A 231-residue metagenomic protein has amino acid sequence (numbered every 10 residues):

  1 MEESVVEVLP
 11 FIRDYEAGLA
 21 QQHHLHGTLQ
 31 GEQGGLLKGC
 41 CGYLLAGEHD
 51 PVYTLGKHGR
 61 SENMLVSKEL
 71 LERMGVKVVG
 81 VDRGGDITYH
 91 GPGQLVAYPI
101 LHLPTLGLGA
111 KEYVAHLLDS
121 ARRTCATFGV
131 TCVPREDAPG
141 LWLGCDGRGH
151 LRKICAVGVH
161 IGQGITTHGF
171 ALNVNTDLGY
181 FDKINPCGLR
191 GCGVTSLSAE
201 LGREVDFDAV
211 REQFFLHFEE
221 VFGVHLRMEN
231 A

Functional and structural regions predicted by a protein language model:
M1-L151, V205, R227: N-terminal lobe of the biotin/lipoate ligase/transferase fold
T88, Q163-V174: Conserved phosphate/anionic-ligand binding catalytic regions in large, soluble enzymes, centered on
H102-P104, H160-G162, N173-N175, E200: Solvent-exposed residues in well-ordered beta-strands and their adjoining turns, especially edge/terminal strands
W142, H160, G179-A231: C-terminal accessory segment of soluble enzyme catalytic cores
I154-V157: Histidine/acidic-rich helix-loop-helix segments that form or flank divalent-metal centers in metalloenzyme catalytic
